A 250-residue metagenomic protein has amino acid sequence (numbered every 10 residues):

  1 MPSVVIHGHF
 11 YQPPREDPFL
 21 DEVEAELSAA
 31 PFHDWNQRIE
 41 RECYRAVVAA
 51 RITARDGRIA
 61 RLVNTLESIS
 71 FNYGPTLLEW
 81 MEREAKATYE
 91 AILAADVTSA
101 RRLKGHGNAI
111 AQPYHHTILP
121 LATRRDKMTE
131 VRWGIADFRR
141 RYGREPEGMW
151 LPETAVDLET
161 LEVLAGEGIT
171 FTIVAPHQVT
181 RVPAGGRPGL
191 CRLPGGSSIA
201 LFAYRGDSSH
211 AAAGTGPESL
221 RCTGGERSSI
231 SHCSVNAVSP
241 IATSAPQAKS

Functional and structural regions predicted by a protein language model:
M1-S250: Carbohydrate-active enzymes and regulators
